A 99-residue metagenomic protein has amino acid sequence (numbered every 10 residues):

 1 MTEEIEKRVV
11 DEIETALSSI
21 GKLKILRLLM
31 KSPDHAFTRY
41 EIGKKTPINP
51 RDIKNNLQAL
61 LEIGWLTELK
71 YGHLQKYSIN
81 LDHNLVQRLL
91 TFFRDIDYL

Functional and structural regions predicted by a protein language model:
M1-K24: Short alpha-helical segments that sit at the start of domains
R27: A cross-family signal for key residues in well-ordered alpha-helices that form functional helical elements
M30-D34: Short helix-capping/hinge SLiMs at alpha-helix to coil transitions
A36-T38: Residues that mark the N-terminal boundary/hinge immediately upstream of a DNA-recognition element
E41-K44: A short acidic, leucine-rich amphipathic alpha-helix
I48-L61: Short amphipathic alpha-helical interaction segments
L61-Y71: A short, conserved structural fragment
Q75-L99: Conserved segment of winged-helix/HTH DNA-binding domains
